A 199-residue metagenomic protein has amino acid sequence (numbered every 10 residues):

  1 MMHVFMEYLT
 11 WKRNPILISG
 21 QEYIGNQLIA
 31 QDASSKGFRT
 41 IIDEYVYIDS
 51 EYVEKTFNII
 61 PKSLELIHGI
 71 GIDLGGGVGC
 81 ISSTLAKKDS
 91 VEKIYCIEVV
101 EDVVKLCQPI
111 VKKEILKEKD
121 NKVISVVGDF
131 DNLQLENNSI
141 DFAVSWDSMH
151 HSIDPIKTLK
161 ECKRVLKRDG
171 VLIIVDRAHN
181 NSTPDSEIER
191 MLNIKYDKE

Functional and structural regions predicted by a protein language model:
M1-R39: N-terminal, positively charged/glycine-rich alpha-helical extensions of SAM-dependent methyltransferases
S34-V53: Class I SAM-dependent methyltransferase Rossmann-like catalytic core, especially the SAM/SAH-binding loop
I48-H68: Conserved alpha-helix/loop element of class I SAM-dependent methyltransferases that forms part of the SAM/SAH-binding
H68-G77: Conserved class I S-adenosyl-L-methionine
V78-N132: Class I SAM-dependent methyltransferase SAM/SAH-binding core
V144: A conserved beta-strand element that flanks and buttresses the S-adenosyl-L-methionine
I156-R168: A short glycine-rich, Lys/Arg-flanked "PGG" loop and its adjoining helix->strand segment in the class I
I173-D197: Conserved class I S-adenosyl-L-methionine
